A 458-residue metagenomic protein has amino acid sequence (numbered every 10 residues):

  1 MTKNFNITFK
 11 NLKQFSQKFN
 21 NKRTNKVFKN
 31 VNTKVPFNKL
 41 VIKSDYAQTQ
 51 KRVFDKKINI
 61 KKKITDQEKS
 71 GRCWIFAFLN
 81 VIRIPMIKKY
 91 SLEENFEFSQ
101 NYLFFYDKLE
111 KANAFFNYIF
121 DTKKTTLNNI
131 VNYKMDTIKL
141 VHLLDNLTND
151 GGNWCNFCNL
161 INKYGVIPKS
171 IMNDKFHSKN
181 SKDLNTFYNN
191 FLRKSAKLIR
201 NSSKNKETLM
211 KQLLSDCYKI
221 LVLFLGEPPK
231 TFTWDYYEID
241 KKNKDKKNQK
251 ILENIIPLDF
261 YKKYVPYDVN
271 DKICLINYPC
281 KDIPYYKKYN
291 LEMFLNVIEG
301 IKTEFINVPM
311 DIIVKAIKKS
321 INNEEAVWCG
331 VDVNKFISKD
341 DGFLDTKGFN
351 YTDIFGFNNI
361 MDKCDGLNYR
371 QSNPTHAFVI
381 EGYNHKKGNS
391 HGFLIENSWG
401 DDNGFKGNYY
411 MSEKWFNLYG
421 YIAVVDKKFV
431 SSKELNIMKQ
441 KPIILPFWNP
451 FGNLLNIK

Functional and structural regions predicted by a protein language model:
K3-I7, K206-K211, S215-K458: Active-site signature of cysteine proteases
K3-K62: N-terminal regions that are enriched for targeting/export leaders and immediately downstream pro/stem segments
N59-K69, L143-T148, I301-N307, I317: Second-shell loop/turn segments in exported
N59-N113, N117-F120: Cross-family signature of deubiquitinases and ubiquitin-like deconjugating cysteine proteases
E68-I82, T148-N159, H376: Active-site nucleophilic cysteine motif
K69, F78-L79, L103-K108, N173-F176 (+4 more regions): An acidic- and aromatic-residue-enriched active-site/binding cleft used to recognize and process polar
F76, I84-K88, L160-I167, S320: Structured segments of extracytoplasmic/periplasmic soluble domains in secreted or envelope-associated proteins
F96-N243: Papain-like cysteine protease catalytic cores
